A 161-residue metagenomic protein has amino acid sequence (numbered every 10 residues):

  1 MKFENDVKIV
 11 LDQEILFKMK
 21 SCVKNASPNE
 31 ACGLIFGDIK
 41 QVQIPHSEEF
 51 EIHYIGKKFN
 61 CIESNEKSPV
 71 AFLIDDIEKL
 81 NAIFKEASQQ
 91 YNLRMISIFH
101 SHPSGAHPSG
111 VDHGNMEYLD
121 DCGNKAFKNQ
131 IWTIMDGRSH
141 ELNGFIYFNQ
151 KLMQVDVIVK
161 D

Functional and structural regions predicted by a protein language model:
M1-M95, P103-D161: Conserved beta-strand-loop surface patch within small alpha/beta domains used for substrate/adaptor or ligand engagement
